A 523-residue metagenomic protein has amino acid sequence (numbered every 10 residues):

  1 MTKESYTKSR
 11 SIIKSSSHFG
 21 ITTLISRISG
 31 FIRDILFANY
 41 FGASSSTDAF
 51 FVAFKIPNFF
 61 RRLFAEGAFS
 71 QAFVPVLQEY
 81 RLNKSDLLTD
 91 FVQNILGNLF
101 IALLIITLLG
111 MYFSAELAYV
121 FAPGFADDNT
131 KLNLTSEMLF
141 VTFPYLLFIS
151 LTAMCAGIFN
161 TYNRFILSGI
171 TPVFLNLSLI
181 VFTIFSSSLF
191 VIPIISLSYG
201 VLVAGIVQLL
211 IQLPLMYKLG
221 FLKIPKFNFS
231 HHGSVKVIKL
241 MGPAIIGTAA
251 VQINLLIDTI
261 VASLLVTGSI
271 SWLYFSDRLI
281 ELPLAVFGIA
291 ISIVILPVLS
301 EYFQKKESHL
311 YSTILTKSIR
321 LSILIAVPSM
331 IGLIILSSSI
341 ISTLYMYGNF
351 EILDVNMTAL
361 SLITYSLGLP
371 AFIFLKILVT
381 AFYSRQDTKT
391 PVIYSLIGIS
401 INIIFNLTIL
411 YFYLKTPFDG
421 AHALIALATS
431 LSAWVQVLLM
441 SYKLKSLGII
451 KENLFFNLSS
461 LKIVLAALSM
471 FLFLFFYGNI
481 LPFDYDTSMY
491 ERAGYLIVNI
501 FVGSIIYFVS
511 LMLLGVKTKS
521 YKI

Functional and structural regions predicted by a protein language model:
M1-I523: Membrane-embedded alpha-helical bundles of multi-pass transporters/translocases, especially carrier/permease families
